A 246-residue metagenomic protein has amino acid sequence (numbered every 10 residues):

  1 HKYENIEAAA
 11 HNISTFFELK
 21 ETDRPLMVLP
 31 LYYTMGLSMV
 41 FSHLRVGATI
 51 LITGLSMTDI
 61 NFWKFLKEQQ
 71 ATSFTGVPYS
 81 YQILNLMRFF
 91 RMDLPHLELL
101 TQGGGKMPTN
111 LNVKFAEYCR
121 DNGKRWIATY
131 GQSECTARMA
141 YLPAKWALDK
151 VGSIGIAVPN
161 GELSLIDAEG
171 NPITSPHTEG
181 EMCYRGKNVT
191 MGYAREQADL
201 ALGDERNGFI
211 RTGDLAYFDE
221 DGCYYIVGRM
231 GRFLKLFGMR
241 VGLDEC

Functional and structural regions predicted by a protein language model:
Y3-E4, Q69, G161, G213 (+1 more regions): Structural detector for helix-capping/boundary residues
E4, Y79-Q82, G105-K106, N188: Alpha-helix/helix-capping structural signal
E7-R24, Y32-S73, V158: Conserved AMP-binding/adenylation subdomain of ANL enzymes
R24-L26, M182-C183: Short, well-ordered beta-strand segments
A71-G76, N85-D149, E162: Gly/Ser/Thr-rich phosphate-binding loop
G104, G131, G155, D214 (+1 more regions): Active-site glycine-centered loops adjacent to acidic/histidine catalytic or metal-binding residues that shape
K106, L142, L148-E196: Adenylate-forming AMP-binding core of the ANL superfamily, especially NRPS adenylation
T174-H177, E181-D244: Conserved ATP-binding/catalytic segment of the ANL
